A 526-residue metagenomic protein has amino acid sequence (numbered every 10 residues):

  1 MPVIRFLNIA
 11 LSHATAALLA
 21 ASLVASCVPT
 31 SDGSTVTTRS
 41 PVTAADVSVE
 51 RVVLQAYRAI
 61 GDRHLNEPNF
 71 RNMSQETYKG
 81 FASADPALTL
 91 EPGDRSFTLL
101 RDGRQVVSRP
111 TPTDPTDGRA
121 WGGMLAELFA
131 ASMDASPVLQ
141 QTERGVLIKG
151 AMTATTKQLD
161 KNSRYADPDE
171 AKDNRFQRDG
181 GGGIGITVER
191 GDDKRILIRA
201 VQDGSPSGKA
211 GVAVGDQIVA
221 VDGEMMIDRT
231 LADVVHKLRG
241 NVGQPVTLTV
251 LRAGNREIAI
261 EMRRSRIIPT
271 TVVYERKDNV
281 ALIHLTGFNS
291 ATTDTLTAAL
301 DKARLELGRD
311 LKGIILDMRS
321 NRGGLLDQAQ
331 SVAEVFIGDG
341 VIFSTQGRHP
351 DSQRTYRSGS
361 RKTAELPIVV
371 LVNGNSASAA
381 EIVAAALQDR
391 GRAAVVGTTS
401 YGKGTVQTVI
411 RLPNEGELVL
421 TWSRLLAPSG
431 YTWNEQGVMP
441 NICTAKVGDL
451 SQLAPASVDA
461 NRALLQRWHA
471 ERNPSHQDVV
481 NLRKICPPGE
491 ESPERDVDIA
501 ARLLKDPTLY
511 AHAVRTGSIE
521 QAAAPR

Functional and structural regions predicted by a protein language model:
P2-F6, S26-G313, S320-R322, R483-R526: Flexible, low-complexity junctional segments that flank or bridge functional domains
H13-S26: Bacterial N-terminal signal peptides
S31-Y57, I268, V273-R526: C-terminal "post-core" interaction segments
